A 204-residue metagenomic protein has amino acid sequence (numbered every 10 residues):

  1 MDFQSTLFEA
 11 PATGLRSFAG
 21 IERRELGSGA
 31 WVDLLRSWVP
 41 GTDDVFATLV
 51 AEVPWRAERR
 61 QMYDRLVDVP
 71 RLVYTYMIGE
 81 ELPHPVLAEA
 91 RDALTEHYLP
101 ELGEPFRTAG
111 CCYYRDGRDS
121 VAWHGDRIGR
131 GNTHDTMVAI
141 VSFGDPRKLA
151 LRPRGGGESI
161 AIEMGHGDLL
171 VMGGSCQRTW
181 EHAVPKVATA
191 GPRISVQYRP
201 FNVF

Functional and structural regions predicted by a protein language model:
M1-F204: Non-heme Fe(II) oxygenase metal-center motifs and adjacent flexible, charged/small-residue loops
